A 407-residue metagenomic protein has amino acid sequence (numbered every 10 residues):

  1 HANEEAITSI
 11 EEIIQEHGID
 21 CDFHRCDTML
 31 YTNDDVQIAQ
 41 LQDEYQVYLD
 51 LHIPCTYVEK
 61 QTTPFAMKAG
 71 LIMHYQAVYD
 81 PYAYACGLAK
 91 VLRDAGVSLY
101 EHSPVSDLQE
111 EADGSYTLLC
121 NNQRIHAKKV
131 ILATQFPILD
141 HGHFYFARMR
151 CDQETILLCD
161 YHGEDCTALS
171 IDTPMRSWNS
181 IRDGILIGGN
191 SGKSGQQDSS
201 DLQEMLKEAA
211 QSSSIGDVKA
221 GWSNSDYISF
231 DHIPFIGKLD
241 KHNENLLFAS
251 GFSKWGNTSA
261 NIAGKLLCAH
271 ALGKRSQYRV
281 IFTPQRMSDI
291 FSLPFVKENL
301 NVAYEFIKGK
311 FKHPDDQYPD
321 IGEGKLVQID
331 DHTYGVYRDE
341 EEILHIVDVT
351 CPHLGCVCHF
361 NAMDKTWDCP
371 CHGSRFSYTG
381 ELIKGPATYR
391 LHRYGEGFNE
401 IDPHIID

Functional and structural regions predicted by a protein language model:
H1-V91: Rossmann-like flavin
A39, V47-L49, G70-K129, A133: Helical element adjacent to the flavin cofactor pocket in flavoenzyme catalytic cores
V47, Y75, D172-T173, Q203-E204 (+2 more regions): C-terminal catalytic lobe of FAD-dependent flavoproteins
T56-E59, S98-Y100, K219-G221: General small-molecule cofactor/ligand-binding pocket signal
D107-I181, D316-Q317: Flavin-dependent oxidoreductases
F144, R148-D152, G163-N245: Active-site lid/adjacent beta-loop-alpha segment flanking the redox-cofactor pocket in flavoenzymes
S223-Y227, P284-I321: Mid-to-C-terminal Rossmann-like scaffold of FAD/NAD(P)H-dependent oxidoreductases
L326-D407: Rieske [2Fe-2S] iron-sulfur-binding domain
